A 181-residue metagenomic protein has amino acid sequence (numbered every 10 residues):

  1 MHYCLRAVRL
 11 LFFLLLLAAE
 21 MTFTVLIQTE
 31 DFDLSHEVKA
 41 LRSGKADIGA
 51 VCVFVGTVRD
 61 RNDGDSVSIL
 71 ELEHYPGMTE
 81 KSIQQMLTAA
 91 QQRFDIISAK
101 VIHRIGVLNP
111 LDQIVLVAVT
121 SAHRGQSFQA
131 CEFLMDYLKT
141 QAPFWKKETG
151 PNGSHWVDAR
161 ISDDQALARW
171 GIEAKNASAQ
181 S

Functional and structural regions predicted by a protein language model:
A7-V8, I27: Short helix-onset patch at the extreme N-terminus, typifying the N->h transition of secretory signal peptides
V8-A18: Hydrophobic alpha-helical signal peptides and transmembrane signal-/tail-anchor segments that drive secretory-pathway
E20-I114, F128-E132, D136-S181: N-terminal, polar/charged subdomain of small-to-medium soluble alpha/beta proteins
I114-S121: Short glycine-rich or small-residue beta-strand-to-loop segments that form or flank ligand, phosphate, metal/Fe-S
